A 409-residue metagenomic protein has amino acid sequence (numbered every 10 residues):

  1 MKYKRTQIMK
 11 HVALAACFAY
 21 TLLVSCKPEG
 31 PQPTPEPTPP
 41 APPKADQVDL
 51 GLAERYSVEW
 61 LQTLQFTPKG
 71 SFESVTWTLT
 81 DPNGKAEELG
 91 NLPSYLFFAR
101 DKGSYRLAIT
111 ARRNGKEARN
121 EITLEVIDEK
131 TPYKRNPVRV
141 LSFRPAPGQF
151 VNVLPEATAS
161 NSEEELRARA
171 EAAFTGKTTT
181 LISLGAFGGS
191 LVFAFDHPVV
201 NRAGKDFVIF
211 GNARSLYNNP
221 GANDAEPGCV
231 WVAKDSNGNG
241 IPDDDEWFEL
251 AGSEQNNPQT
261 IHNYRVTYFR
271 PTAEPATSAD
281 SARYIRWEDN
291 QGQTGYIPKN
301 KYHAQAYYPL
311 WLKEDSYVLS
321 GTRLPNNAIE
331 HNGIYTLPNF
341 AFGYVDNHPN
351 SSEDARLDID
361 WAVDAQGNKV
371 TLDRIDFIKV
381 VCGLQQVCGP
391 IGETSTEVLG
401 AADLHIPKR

Functional and structural regions predicted by a protein language model:
M1-R5, H11, A16-V58, G115-T123 (+1 more regions): Bacterial Sec-dependent N-terminal signal peptides
E59-G70: A short beta-strand segment in extracellular, disulfide-stabilized domains
S71-T76: Solvent-exposed loop segments of extracellular immunoglobulin-like
T78-F97: Surface-exposed, flexible coil segments in extracellular/virion-facing regions
F98-S104, T371-L372: Surface-exposed, short loops/turns at beta-strand junctions within beta-sandwich domains
E125-E226, A251-R409: A domain-level signal for the mature, folded cores of soluble proteins
P220-G221, S236-E246: Acidic, glycine-anchored loop motifs typical of Ca2+
